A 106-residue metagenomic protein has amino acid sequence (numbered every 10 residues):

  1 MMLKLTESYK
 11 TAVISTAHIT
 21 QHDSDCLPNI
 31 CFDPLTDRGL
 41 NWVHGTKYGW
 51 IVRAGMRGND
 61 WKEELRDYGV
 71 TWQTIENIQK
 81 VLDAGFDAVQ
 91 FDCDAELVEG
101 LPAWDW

Functional and structural regions predicted by a protein language model:
M1-W42: N-terminal leader/targeting segments
S8, H44-T46, G85: A short, structural micro-pattern
T11-A12, W50, V89: A broad, low-specificity signal marking well-ordered, structured residues that form hydrophobic/aromatic
I14-A17, G55, F91-D94: Structural motif
T20-H22, G58-E63, E96-L101: Short, surface-exposed beta-strand/loop "edge" segments at domain boundaries and coil↔beta transitions
C31-T71: Mature extracytoplasmic domains of secretory-pathway proteins
D67-W106: Short, compact, well-ordered microdomains
